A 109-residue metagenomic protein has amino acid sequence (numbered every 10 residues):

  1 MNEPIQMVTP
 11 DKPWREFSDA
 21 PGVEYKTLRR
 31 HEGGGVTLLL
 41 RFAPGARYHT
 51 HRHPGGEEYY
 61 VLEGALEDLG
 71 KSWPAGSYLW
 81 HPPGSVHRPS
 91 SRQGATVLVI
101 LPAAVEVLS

Functional and structural regions predicted by a protein language model:
M1-G34: A short, N-terminal "cap"/entry segment at the start of jelly-roll beta-barrel domains of the cupin/DSBH fold
F17, R29, L38-L40, H49-H53 (+2 more regions): Short histidine-centered beta-strand/loop micro-motifs that create catalytic or ligand/metal-coordination sites
Y25-T27, T37-L39, E58, Y78-W80: Conserved hydrophobic/aromatic beta-strand scaffold that supports enzyme active sites
G33-G35, P44-A46, E67, A104-V105: Short, charged/polar surface micro-motifs in flexible loops or helix N-caps
P44, H53-D68, A75: Glycine- and acidic-residue-biased ligand/ion/polar-headgroup-sensing regions
R47, S77-Y78, T96: Residue-level marker of beta-strand positions
D68-R88: Short acidic-glycine-tyrosine-enriched beta hairpin
P83-L108: Ligand-binding loop in jelly-roll beta-barrel domains
